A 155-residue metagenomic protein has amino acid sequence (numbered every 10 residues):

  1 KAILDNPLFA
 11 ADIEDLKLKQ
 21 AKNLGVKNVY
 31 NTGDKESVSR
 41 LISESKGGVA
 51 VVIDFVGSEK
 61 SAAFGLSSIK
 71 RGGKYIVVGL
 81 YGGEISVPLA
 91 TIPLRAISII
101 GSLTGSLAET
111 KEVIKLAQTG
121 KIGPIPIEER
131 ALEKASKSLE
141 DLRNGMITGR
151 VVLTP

Functional and structural regions predicted by a protein language model:
K1-F64: Adenosine-nucleotide cofactor-binding segment
I13-E14, Y81, G105: Residues in the short beta-alpha loop(s) of Rossmann-like NAD(P)-binding domains
D15, A63, L107-P155: C-terminal hydrophobic helical "lid"/dimerization subdomain of Rossmann-like NAD(P)H-dependent oxidoreductases
G33, G79, L103: Residues at the C-termini of beta-strands that transition into short coil/loop
I69-R71: Helix-to-beta-strand junctions that scaffold the AdoMet/dcAdoMet cofactor pocket in Class I SAM-dependent enzymes
K74-I76, S86-P126: Rossmann-fold dehydrogenase core element
